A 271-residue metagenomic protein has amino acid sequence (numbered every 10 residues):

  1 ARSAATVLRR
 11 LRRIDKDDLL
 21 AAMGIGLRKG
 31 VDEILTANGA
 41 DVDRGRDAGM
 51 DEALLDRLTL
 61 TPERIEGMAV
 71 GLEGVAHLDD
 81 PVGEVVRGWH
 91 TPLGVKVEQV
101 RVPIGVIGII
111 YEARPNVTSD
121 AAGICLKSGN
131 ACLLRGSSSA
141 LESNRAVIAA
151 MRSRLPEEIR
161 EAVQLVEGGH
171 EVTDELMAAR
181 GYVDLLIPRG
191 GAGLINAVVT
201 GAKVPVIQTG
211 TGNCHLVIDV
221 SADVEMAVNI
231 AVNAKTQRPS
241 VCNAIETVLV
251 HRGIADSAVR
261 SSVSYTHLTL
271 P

Functional and structural regions predicted by a protein language model:
A1, R13-K16, L20, L27 (+11 more regions): Generic structural signal for well-ordered, non-membrane alpha-helical segments in soluble metabolic enzymes
A1-K96, I124: N-terminal Rossmann-like NAD(P)+-binding subdomain of aldehyde/semialdehyde dehydrogenases
A22, G26, A37, A150-R154 (+3 more regions): Alpha-helical structural signal in soluble globular domains
H77, V86-E225: Rossmann-like NAD(P) dinucleotide-binding subdomain of oxidoreductase/dehydrogenase enzymes
L93, G193, V232-T236, V259-S262: Glycine-rich, charged/polar anion/phosphate-binding loops that engage phosphate groups from diverse ligands
V217-K235, A244-I245: Acidic, glycine-rich loop-and-beta core segments that form the ion-binding/anion-interacting portion of active sites
Q237-S264: A conserved active-site cap/scaffold subdomain adjacent to cofactor or substrate pockets
T266-P271: Conserved small/polar residues in nucleotide/adenosyl-binding loops
